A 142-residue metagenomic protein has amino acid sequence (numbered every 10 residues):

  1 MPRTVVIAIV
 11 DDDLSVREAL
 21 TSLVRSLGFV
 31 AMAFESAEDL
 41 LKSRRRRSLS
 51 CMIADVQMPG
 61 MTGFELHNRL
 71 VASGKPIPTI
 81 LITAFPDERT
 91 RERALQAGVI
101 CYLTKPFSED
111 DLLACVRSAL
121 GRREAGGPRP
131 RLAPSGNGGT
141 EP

Functional and structural regions predicted by a protein language model:
L14-M32, A97: Two-component/phosphorelay signaling modules centered on CheY-like receiver
E35-S36, T62-L66: Acidic catalytic/metal-coordinating carboxylates
R47-I53: Active-site beta3 strand of CheY-like receiver
D55, T83: Active-site residues of response regulator receiver
M58: Receiver (REC) domain active-site loop signature in two-component systems and cognate sites in sensor histidine kinases
E65, P86-C101: Alpha4 helix (beta4-alpha4-beta5 surface) of REC/receiver domains from two-component response regulators
R89, F107-R117: C-terminal output helix
R117-P134: The C-terminal output helix
